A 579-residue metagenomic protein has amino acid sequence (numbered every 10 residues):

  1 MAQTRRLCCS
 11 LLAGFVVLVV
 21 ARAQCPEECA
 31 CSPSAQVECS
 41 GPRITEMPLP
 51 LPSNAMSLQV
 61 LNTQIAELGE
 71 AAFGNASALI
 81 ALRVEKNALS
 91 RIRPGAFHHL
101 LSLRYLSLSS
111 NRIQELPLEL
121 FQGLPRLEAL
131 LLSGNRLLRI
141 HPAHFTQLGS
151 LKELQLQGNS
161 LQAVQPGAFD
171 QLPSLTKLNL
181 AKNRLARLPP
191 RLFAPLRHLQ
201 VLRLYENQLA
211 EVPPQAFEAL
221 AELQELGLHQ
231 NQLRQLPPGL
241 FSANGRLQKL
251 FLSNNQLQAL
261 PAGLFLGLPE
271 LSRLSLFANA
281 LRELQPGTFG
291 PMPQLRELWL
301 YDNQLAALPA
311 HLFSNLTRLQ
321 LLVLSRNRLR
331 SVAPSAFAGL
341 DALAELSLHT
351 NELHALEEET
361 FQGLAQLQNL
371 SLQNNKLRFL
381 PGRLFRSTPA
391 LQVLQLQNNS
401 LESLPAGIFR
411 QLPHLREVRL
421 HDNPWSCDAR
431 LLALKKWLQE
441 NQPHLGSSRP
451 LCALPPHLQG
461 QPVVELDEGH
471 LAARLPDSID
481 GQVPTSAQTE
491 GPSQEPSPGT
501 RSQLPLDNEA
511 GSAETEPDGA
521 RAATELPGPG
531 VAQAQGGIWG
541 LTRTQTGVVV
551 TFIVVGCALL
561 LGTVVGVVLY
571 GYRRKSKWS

Functional and structural regions predicted by a protein language model:
A2-R6, S10-C25, A30-V37, E417 (+1 more regions): Membrane-proximal C-terminal cap and juxtamembrane stalk of leucine-rich repeat ectodomains
P33-E85: LRR N-terminal entry segment and analogous cap-like coil->beta motifs
P42, T63, V84-N87, L108-N111 (+13 more regions): Consensus "Asn ladder" position of solenoid repeat domains
I44-L49, L68-A71, R93-G95, P117-E119 (+13 more regions): The feature encodes a structural signal of leucine-rich repeats
T45, A66, S90, Q114 (+13 more regions): Leucine-rich repeat
L51-N54, G74-A78, H98-L103, Q122-L127 (+14 more regions): Leucine-rich repeat
Q230, L240, G245-N254, A259-N398: Eukaryotic tandem repeat interaction scaffolds
